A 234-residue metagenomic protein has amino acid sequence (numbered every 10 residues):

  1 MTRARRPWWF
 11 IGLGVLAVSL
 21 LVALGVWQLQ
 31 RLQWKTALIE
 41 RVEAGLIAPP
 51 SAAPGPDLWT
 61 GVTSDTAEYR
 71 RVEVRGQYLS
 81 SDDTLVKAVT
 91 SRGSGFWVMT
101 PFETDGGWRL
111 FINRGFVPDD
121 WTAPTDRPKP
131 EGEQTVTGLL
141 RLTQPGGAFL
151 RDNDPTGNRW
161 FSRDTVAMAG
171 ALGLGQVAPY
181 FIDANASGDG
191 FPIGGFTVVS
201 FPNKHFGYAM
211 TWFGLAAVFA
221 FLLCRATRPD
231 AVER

Functional and structural regions predicted by a protein language model:
M1-R234: Surface-exposed, charge/polar-rich loops and edge strands
